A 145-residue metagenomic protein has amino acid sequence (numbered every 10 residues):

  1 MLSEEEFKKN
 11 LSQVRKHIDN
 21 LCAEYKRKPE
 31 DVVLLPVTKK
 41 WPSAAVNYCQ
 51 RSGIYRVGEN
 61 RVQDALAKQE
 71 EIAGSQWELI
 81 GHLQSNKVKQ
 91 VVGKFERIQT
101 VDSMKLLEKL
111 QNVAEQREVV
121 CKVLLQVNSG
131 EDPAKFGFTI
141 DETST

Functional and structural regions predicted by a protein language model:
M1-T145: Conserved alpha/beta-domain cores
